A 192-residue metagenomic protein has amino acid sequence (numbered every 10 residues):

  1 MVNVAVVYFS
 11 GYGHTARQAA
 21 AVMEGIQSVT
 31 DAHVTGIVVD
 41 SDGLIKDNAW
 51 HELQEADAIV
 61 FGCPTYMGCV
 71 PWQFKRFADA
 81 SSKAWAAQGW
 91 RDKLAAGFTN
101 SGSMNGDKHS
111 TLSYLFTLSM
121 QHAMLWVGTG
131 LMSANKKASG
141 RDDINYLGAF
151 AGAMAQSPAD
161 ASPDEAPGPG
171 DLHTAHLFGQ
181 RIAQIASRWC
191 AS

Functional and structural regions predicted by a protein language model:
M1-W90, D160-S192: N-terminal beta1-alpha1-beta2 submodule of the flavodoxin-like/Rossmannoid cofactor-binding fold
Y12-H14, C63, C69, D107 (+3 more regions): Gly/Ser/Thr-rich helix-start
W90-D92, Y146-L147: Short, flexible segments with low predicted structural confidence
A95-G106, W126-V127, Q156-G168, R188-S192: Short flexible/disordered coil segments
A95-N145: Short, glycine-/small-residue-rich phosphate/pyrophosphate-handling segment
R141-P158: Short glycine/proline-rich, acidic loop/turn segments that cap or connect secondary-structure elements
